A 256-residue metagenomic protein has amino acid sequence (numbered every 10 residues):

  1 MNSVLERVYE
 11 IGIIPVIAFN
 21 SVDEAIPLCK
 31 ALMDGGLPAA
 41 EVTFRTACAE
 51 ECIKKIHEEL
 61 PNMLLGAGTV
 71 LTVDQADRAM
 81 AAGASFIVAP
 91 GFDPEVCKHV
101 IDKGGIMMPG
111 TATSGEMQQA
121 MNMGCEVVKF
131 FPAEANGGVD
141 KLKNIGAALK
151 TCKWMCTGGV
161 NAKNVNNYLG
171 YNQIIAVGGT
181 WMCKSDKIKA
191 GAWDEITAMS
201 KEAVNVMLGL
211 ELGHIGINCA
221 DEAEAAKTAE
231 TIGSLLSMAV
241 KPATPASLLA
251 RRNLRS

Functional and structural regions predicted by a protein language model:
V4-A18, V204-A229, L235-L236: N-terminal beta-strand motif that seeds the catalytic metal site of vicinal oxygen chelate
P15, L32, A79, V128 (+2 more regions): Conserved, mostly hydrophobic/aromatic
V16-A18, A39-T46, M63-L71, A84-F92 (+3 more regions): Catalytic beta/alpha-barrel core
L28, T72-A82, G115-M123, D140 (+1 more regions): Catalytic cores of alpha/beta
M33, L37-L60, N136, W181 (+1 more regions): Glycine-rich, proline-tolerant flexible connector loops at the mouths of alpha/beta enzymes
R45-A47, I217-R255: Core segments of cupin and vicinal oxygen chelate
P90-V96, K129-V139, Q173-E195: Glycine-rich phosphate-binding active-site loops on the catalytic face of alpha/beta enzymes
V100-G105, D186-L208: C-terminal helical cap(s) of enzyme catalytic domains, especially alpha/beta-barrels
